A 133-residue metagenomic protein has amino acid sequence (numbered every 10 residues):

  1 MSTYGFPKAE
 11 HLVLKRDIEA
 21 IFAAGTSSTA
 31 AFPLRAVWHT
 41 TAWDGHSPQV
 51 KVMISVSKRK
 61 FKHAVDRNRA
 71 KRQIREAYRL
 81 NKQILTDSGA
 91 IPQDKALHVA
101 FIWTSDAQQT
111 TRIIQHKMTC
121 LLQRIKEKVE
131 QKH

Functional and structural regions predicted by a protein language model:
M1-H133: Positively charged, solvent-exposed patches that mediate nucleic-acid binding
